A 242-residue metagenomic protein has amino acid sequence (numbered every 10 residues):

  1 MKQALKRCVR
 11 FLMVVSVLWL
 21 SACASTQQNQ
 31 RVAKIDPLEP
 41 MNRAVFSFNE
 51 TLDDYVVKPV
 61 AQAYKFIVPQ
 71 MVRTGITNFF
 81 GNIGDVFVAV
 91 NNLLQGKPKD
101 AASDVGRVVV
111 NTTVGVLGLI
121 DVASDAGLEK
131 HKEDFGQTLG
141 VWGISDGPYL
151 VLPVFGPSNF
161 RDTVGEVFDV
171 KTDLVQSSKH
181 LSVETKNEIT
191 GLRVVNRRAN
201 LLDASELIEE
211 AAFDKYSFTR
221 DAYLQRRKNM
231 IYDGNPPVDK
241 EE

Functional and structural regions predicted by a protein language model:
K2-L12: Bacterial N-terminal signal peptides that target proteins for export
W19-A22: C-terminal motif of bacterial Sec signal peptides marking the signal peptidase cleavage site
A24-Q27: Bacterial signal peptide processing site
N29-Q30, Q137, W142-E242: A structured, mid-to-C-terminal "fold-capping" secondary-structure block
Q30-Y55: Post-signal peptide N-terminal segment of mature Sec-exported envelope proteins
Y55, A61-M71: Membrane interface segments of multi-pass transport proteins and intramembrane proteases
R73-F79: Beta-rich strand-turn-strand
N82-F160: Mid-length scaffold segments of soluble, non-membrane domains
